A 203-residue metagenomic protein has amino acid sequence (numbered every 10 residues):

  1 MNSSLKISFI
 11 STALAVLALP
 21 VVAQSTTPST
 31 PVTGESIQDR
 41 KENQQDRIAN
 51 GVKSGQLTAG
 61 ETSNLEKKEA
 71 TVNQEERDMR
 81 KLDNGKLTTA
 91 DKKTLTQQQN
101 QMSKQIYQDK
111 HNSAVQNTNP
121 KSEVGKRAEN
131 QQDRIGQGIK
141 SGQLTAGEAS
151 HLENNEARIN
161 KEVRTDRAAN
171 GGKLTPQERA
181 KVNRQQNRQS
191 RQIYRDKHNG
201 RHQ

Functional and structural regions predicted by a protein language model:
M1-S11: Bacterial N-terminal signal peptides that target proteins for export
A13, A18-P20: N-terminal signal peptide c-region/cleavage motif recognized by signal peptidases
A23-Q24: Boundary of Sec targeting at the N-terminus
Q38, Y107-G147, H151: Extended amphipathic alpha-helical interaction segments
Q38-E42, D46, E66, A70-N73 (+8 more regions): Generic structural signal for well-ordered, non-transmembrane alpha-helical segments in soluble/cytosolic regions
G51-K81: N-terminal, post-signal-peptide region of Sec/Tat-exported proteins
A59-K67, T88-Q98, A146-N154, T175-R184: Short, charged, amphipathic alpha-helical segments
T71-K86, Q101-A114, R158-G171, R188-R201: Amphipathic alpha-helical coiled-coil segments
